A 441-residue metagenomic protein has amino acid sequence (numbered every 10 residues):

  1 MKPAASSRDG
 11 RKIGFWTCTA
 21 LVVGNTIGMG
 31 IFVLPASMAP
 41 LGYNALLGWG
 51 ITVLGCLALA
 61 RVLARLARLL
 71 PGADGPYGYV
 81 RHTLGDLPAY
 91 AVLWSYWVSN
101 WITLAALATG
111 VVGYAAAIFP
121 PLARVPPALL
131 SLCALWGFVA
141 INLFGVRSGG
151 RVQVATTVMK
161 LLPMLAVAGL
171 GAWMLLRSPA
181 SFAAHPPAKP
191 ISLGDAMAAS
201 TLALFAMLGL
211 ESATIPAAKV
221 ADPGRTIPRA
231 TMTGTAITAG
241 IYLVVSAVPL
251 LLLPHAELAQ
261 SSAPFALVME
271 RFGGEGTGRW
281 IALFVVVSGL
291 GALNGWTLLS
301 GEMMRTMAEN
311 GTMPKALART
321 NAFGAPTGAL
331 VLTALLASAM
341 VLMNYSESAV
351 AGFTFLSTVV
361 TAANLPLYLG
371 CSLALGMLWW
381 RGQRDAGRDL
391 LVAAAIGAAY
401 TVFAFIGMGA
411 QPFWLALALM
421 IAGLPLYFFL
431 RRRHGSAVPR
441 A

Functional and structural regions predicted by a protein language model:
M1-A36, L41, C56-R61, G72-A73 (+5 more regions): Membrane-interface "cap" regions at the ends of multi-pass membrane proteins
M1-S6, R81, A108-L130, P163 (+6 more regions): Helix-loop-helix connectors at the membrane interface of multi-pass transporters/channels
K2-D9, A45-L46, L122-S131, V154-L283 (+1 more regions): Helix-loop-helix junctions that connect adjacent transmembrane segments in multi-pass membrane transporters
G10, I31-R124, G234-I237, L243 (+1 more regions): Extracellular loop-to-transmembrane helix junctions
F32, G72, S95-G110, M207 (+3 more regions): Membrane-helix boundary/coupling elements in multi-pass transport proteins
G50-I51, I118-V146, M164-A168, L330-L335 (+1 more regions): Transmembrane alpha-helical segments of multi-pass small-molecule transport proteins
G78-V80, G85, A116-P121, A230-W296 (+1 more regions): TM-loop-TM module centered on a large, flexible mid-protein loop between adjacent transmembrane helices in multi-pass
A363, A386-A441: A generic transmembrane alpha-helix motif of multi-pass inner-membrane proteins
